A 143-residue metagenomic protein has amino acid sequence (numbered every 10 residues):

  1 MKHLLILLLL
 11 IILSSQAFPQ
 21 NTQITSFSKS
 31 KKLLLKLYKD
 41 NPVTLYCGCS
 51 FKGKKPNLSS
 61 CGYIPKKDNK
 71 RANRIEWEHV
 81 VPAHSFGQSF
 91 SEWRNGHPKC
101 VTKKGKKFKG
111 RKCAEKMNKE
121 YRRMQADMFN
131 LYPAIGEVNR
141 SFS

Functional and structural regions predicted by a protein language model:
L4-L13: Sec-dependent N-terminal signal peptides
S15-P19: Sec/Tat signal peptide C-region and signal peptidase I cleavage site
Q20-R74: Aromatic-lined ligand-binding clefts that engage carbohydrates, nucleic acids, or primary amines
Y63-S143: Domain-level detector of nuclease and nuclease-like folds in predominantly extracellular/periplasmic contexts
